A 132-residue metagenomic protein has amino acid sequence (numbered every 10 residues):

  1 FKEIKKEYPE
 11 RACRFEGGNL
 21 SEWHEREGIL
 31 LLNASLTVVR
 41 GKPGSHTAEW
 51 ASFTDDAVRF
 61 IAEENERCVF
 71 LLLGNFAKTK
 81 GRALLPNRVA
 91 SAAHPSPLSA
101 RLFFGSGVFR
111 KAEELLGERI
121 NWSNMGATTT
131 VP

Functional and structural regions predicted by a protein language model:
F1-L71, F76-A93, P97-L115, S123-A127: A polyanion-binding, active-site-adjacent surface
T129-P132: ASCE RecA-like P-loop NTPase motor cores that couple ATP hydrolysis to mechanical translocation on nucleic acids
